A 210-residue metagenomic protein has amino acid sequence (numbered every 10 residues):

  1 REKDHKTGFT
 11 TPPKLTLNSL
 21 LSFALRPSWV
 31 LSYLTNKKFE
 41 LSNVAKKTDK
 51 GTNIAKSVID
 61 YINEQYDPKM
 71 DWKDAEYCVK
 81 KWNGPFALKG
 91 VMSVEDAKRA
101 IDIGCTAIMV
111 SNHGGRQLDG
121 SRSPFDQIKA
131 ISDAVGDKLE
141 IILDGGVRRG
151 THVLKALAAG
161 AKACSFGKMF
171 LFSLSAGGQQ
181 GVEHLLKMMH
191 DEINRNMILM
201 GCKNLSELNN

Functional and structural regions predicted by a protein language model:
R1-D102, G114-Q117, D126: Active-site entrance/lid segments in N-terminal catalytic domains of soluble metabolic enzymes
R1-E2, Q117-R122, S173-G177: Short, charged, surface-exposed secondary-structure boundary motifs
F39-N43, D126-L143, R148-N210: Alpha/beta catalytic cores of nucleotide-metabolism and tRNA/nucleoside-modifying enzymes
K69, L88-V94, S121, L139-V153: Glycine-rich beta-to-alpha transition loops that act as phosphate-gripper elements at the mouths of alpha/beta enzyme
K81-P85, I101-G115, A134-K138, G160-C164: Glycine-enriched alpha-helix->loop->beta-strand junction motifs that scaffold or abut catalytic
K89-G90, S111-N112, G145, G167-K168: Short beta->alpha connector loops at strand-helix junctions that form conserved, small/polar/Pro-enriched
E95-D96, R116-L118, R149-G150, F172-S173: Flexible loop/turn segments at secondary-structure boundaries
A107, G120-I128: Second-shell residues forming the walls of enzyme active-site clefts
